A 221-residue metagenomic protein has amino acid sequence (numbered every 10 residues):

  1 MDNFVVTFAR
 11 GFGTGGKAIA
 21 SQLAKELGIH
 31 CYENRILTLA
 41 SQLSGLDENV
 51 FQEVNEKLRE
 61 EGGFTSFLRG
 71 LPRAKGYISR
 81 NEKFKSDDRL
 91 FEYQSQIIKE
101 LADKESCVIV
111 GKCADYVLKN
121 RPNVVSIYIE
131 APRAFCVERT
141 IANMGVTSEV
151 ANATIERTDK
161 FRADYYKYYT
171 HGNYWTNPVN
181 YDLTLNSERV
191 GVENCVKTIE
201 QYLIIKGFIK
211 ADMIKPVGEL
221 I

Functional and structural regions predicted by a protein language model:
D2-R10, E105: Pre-Walker A (Motif I) flank of P-loop NTPase domains
F8-S21: Glycine-rich phosphate-binding P-loop
H30-S41: Short beta-strand-centered segment that lines the nucleotide-binding/catalytic pocket of NTP-utilizing
S41-S106: ATP-dependent small-molecule kinase phosphotransfer cores that center on conserved nucleotide phosphate-binding segments
R59-G70, T147-V192: Small-molecule kinase domains that catalyze NTP-dependent phosphoryl transfer to phosphate-bearing small molecules
Q96-K99, H171-I221: NTP-dependent small-molecule kinase module
L101, A114-N120: RNA pseudouridine synthases
N120-N143, S148-R157: Conserved phosphate-donor/acceptor-positioning beta-strand/loop module used by diverse small-molecule
